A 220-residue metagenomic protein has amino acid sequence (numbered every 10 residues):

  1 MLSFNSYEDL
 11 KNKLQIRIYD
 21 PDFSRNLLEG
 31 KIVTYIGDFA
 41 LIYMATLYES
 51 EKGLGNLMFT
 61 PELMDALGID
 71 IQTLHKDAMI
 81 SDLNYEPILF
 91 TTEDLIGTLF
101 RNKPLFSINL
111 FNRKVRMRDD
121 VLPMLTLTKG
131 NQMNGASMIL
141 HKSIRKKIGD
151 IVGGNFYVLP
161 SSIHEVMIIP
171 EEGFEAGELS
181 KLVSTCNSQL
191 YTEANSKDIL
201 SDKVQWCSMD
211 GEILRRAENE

Functional and structural regions predicted by a protein language model:
M1-R118: Extended, low-hydrophobicity segments enriched in charged/polar residues
L110-M133: Conserved catalytic core of nucleic-acid polymerases
T128-E220: C-terminal structured domains
